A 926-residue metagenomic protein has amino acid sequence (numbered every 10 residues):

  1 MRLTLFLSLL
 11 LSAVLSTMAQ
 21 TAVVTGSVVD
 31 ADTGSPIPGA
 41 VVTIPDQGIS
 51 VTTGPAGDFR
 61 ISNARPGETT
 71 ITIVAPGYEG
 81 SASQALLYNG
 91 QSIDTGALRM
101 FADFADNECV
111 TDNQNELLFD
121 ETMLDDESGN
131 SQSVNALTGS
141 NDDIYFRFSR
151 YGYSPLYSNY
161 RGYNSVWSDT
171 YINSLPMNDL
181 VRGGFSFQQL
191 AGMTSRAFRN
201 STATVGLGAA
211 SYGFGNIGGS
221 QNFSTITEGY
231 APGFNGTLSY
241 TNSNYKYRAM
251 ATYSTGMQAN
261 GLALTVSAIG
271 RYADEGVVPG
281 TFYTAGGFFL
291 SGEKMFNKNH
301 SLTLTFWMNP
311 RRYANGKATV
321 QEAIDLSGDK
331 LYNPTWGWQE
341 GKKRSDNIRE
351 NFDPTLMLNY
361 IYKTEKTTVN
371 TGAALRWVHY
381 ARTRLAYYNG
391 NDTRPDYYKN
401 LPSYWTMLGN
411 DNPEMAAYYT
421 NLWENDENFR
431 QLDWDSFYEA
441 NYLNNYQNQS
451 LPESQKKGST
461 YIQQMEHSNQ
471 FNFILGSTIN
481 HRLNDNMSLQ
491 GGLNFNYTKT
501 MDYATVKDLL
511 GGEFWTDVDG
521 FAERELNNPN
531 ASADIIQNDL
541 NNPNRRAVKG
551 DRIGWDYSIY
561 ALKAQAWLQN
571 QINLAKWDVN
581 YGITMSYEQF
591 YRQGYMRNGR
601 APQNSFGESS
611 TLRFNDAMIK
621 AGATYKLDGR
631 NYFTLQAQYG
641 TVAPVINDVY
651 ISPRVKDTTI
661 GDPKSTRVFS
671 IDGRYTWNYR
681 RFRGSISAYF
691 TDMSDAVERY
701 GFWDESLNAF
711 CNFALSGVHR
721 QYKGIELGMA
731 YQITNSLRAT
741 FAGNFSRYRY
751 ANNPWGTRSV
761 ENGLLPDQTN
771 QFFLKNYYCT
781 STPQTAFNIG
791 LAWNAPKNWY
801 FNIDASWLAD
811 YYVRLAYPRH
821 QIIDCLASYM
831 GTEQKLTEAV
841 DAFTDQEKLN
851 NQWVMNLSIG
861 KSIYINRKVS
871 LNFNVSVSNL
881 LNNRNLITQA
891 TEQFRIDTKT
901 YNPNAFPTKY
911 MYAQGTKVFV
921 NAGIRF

Functional and structural regions predicted by a protein language model:
V23, N235, Y240-A273, V277-G316 (+2 more regions): Transmembrane beta-barrel wall of Gram-negative outer-membrane proteins
L137-T138, I144-F148, L175-V205, S224-I226 (+2 more regions): Short acidic/polar hinge/loop motifs at secondary-structure boundaries that mediate gating or recognition
E293, S301-N359, A381-Q464, N528-V548 (+1 more regions): Acidic/polar loop-and-plug regions of large Gram-negative outer-membrane beta-barrel proteins
R312, A318-T319, A323, A533-R546 (+8 more regions): Surface-exposed extracellular loop regions of Gram-negative outer-membrane beta-barrel proteins, predominantly
L331-T355, I559, E608-M618, G622 (+7 more regions): Outer-membrane beta-barrel signature, preferentially recognizing the C-terminal barrel domain of Gram-negative
I462, S488-D628, P653, W755: Signature of Gram-negative outer-membrane beta-barrel scaffolds
F690-D692, F713-R819, G923-R925: Gram-negative outer-membrane beta-barrel transporters
M693, A739, W807-A827, K861-F926: C-terminal beta-signal and adjacent terminal beta-strands/loops of Gram-negative outer-membrane beta-barrel proteins
